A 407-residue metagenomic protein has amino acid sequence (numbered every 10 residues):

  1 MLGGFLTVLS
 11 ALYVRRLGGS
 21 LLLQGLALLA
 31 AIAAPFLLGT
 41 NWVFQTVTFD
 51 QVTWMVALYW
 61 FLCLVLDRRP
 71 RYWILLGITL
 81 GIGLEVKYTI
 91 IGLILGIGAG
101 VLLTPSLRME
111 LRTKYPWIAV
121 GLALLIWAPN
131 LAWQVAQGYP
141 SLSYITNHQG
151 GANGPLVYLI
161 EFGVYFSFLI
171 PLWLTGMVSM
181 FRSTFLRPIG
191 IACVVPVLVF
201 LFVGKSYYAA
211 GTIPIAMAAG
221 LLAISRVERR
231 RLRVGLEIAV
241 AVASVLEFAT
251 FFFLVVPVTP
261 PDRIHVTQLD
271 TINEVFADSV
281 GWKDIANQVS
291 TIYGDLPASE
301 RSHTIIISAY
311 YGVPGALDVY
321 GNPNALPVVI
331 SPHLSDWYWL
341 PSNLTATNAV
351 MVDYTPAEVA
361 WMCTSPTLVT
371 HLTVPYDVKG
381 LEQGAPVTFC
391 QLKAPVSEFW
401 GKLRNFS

Functional and structural regions predicted by a protein language model:
L2-G18, V56: Transmembrane-helix motifs of polytopic, lipid-linked glycan transferases
L17-G18, A57-W73, T175-T184: Membrane-interface transmembrane helices that cradle and orient dolichyl/undecaprenyl
A27-P35, L80, L84: Short helix- or helix-capping micro-motifs that position conserved polar/aromatic residues at function-defining sites
F36, W42-D50: Short acidic/glycine- and proline-prone juxtamembrane loop motifs at membrane-interface regions of multi-pass membrane
C63-G81, T113-W117, G121, I191: Short hydrophobic alpha-helices at membrane interfaces in multi-pass membrane enzymes
Y72-K87, A99, L122-L125, V195-L201: Membrane-interface alpha helices of multi-pass inner-membrane proteins
L93-L186, A249-L254: Transmembrane-lumen/periplasm boundary regions of multi-pass, lipid-linked membrane glycan transferases
D284-P297, N324, V329-S407: Aromatic/acidic, Gly/Pro-rich catalytic loop(s) in extracytoplasmic/lumenal soluble domains of multi-pass membrane
